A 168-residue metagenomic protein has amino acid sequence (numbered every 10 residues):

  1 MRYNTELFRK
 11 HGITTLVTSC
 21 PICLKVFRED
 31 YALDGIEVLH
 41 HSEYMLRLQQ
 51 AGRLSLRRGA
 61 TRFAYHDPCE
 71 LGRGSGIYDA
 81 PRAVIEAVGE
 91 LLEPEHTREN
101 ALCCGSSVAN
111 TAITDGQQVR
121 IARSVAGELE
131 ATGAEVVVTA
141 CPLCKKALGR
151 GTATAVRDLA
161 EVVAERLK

Functional and structural regions predicted by a protein language model:
M1-K168: Iron-sulfur cluster-binding electron-transfer modules in prokaryotic oxidoreductases
